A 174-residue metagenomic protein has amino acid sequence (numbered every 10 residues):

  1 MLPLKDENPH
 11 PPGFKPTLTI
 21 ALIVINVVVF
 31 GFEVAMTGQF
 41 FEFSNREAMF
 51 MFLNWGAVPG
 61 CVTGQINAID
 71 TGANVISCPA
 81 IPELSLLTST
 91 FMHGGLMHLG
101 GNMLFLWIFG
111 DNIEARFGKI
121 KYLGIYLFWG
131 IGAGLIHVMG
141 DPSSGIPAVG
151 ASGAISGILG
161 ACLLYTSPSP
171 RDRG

Functional and structural regions predicted by a protein language model:
M1-L86, W129-I131, L164: N-terminal signal-anchor transmembrane helix
P3-P9, D111-E114, D172: Acidic side chains
Q39, V58, V62-Q65, H93-G94 (+3 more regions): A broad, structure-centric signal for solvent-exposed, well-ordered loop/edge residues that line or flank functional
I81-L164: Transmembrane helix-loop-helix
Y165-P170, G174: Conserved small/polar residues in nucleotide/adenosyl-binding loops
